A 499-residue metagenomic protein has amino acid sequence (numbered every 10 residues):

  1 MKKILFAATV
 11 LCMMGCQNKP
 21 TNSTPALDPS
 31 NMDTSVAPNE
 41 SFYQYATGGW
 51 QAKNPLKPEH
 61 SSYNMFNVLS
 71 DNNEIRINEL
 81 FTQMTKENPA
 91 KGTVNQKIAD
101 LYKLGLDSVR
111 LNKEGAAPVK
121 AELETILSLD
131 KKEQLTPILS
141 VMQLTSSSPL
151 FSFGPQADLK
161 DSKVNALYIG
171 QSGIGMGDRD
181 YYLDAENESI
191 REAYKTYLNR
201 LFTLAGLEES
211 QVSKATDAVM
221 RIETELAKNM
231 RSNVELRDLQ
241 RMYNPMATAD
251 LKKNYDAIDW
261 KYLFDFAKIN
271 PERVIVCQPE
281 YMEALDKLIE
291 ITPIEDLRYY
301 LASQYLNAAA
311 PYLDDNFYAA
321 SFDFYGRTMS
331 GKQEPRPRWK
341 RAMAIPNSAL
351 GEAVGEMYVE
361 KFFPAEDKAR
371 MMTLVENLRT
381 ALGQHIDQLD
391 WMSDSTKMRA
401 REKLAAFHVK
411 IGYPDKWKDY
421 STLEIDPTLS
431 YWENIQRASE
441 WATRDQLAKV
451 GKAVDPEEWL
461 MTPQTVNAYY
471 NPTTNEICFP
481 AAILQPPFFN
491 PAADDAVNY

Functional and structural regions predicted by a protein language model:
M1-I4: Positively charged n-region of N-terminal signal peptides that target proteins for export
M13-G15: C-terminal motif of bacterial Sec signal peptides marking the signal peptidase cleavage site
Q17-K19: Bacterial signal peptide processing site
A37-E40, Y45-V109: Active-site-surrounding "flap" and adjacent substrate/cofactor-binding loops of secreted or lumenal enzymes, prototyped
S41-Y45, A166-Y168, E476-P480: Structural recognition of the beta-strand scaffold that forms the well-ordered cores of secreted hydrolase catalytic
S70, V219, N254-A257, I275-P279 (+4 more regions): Intrinsically disordered, low-complexity linker/terminal regions across diverse proteins
M84-M372: Noncatalytic, helix-rich "gating/capping" subdomain that lines the substrate-entry/channel surface of large enzyme
